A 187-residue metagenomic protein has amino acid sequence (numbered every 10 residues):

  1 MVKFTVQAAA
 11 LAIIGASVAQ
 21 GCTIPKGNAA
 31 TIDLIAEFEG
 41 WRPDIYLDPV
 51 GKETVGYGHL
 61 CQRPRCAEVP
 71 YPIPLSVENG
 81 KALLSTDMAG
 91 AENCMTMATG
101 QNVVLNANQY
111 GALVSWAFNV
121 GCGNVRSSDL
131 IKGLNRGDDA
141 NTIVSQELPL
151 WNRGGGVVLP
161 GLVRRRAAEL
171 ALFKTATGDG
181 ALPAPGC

Functional and structural regions predicted by a protein language model:
M1-G21: Fungal secretory targeting signals
V18-D44, E78-K81, S85-T86, G123-C187: Long, amphipathic alpha-helical surface segments
A30, V50-K52, N108-Y110: Extracytoplasmic
L34, T54-G56, A112-A117, I143-E147: Structural recognition of the beta-strand scaffold that forms the well-ordered cores of secreted hydrolase catalytic
E37-G40, Y57-L60, V120: Secretory/exported precursors with cleavable N-terminal leaders
R42-P49, V104, G121: Catalytic glycan-binding domains that act on GlcNAc-containing polysaccharides
L47-P70: Substrate-binding/active-site groove segments that recognize and process beta-1,4-linked N-acetyl-hexosamine
V69-Q101, A107, G111-V125, A140: Alpha-helical segment that forms one wall of the substrate-binding/catalytic cleft in peptidoglycan-active domains
